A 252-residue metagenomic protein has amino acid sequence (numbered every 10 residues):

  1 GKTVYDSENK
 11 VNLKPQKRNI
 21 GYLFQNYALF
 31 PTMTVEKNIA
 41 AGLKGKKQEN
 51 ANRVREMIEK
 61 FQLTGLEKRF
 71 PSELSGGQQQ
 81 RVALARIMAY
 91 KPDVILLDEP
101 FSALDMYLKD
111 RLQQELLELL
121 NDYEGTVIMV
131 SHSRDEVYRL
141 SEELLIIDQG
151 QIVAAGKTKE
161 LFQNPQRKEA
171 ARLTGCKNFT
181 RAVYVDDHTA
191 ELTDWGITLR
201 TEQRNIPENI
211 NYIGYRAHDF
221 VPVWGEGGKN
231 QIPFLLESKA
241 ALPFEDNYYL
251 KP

Functional and structural regions predicted by a protein language model:
G1-R18: ABC ATPase NBD Q-loop/coupling interface
S7, L173, V223: Residues that scaffold the ATP/ADP-binding catalytic core of kinase and kinase-like folds
N19-G21, Q25, T34-E169: ABC ATPase nucleotide-binding domains
L29: Residues immediately C-terminal
Q163-D186, G214: C-terminal boundary and immediately downstream tail of ABC-type ATPase nucleotide-binding domains
K177-F179, H188-P252: Non-catalytic connector elements of ABC transporters
